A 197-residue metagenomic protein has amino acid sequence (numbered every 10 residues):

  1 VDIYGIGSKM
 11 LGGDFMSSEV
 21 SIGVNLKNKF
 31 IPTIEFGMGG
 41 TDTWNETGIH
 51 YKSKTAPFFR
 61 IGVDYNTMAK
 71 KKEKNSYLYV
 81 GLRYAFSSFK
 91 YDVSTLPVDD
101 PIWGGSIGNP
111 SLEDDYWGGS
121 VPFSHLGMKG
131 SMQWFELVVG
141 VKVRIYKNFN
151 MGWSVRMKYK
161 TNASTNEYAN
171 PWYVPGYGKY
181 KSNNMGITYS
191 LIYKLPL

Functional and structural regions predicted by a protein language model:
V1-N25, K194-P196: Short glycine/proline- and aromatic-enriched beta-strand/turn motifs that initiate or cap beta-hairpins
D2-Y4, T33-G37, S76-A85, S154-R156 (+1 more regions): Transmembrane beta-strands of outer-membrane beta-barrel proteins
G5-S8, N45-Y51, M68, V121-G127 (+1 more regions): Extracellular loop and loop/strand-boundary signature of outer-membrane beta-barrel proteins
S8-G12, T43-T47, K72, S88-T95 (+1 more regions): Outer-membrane beta-barrel proteins
D14-S18, S53-F59, S76, K129-F135 (+1 more regions): Residues that define the transmembrane beta-barrel architecture of outer-membrane proteins
K29, M68-Y77, I145-M151, L197: Short loop/turn motifs that connect adjacent beta-strands in outer-membrane beta-barrel proteins
M38-R83: Hydrophobic/aromatic-rich structural module bridging two neighboring secondary-structure elements via a short loop
R83-G186, S190-L197: Outer-membrane beta-barrel transmembrane domain signature
